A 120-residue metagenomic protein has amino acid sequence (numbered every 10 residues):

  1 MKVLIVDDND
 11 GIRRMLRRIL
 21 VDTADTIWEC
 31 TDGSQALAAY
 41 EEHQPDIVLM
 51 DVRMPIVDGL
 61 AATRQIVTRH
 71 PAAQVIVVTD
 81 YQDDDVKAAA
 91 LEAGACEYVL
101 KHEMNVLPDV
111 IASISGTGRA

Functional and structural regions predicted by a protein language model:
V6-D7, C30, V48: Conserved sequence signature across two-component system core domains
D10-W28: Two-component/phosphorelay signaling modules centered on CheY-like receiver
D32-Q35, D58-A61: Acidic catalytic/metal-coordinating carboxylates
E41-H43, Q65-A73, A93: Conserved phosphotransfer cores of two-component systems
H43-L49: Active-site beta3 strand of CheY-like receiver
M54: Receiver (REC) domain active-site loop signature in two-component systems and cognate sites in sensor histidine kinases
A61, Q82-L100, N105-D109: Alpha4 helix (beta4-alpha4-beta5 surface) of REC/receiver domains from two-component response regulators
